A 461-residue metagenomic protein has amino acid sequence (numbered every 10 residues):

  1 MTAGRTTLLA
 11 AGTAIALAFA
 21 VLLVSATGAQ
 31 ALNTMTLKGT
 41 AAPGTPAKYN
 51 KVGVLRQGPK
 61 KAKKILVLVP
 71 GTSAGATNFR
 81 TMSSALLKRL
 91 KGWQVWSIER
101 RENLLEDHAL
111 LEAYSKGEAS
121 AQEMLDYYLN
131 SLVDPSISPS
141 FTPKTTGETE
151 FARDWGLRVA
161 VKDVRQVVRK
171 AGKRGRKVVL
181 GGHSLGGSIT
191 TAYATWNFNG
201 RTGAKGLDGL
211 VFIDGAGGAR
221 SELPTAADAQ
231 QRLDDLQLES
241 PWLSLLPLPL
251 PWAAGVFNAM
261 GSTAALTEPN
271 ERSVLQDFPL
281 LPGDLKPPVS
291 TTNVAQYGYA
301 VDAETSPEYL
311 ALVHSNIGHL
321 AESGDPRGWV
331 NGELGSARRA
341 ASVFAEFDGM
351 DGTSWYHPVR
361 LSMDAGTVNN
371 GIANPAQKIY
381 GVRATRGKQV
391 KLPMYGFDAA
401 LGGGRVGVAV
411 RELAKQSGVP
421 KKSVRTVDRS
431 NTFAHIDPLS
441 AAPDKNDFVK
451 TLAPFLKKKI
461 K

Functional and structural regions predicted by a protein language model:
L32-P59: N-terminal cap/lid segment of alpha/beta-hydrolase-fold proteins
G58-Y127: Short, surface-exposed "cap/lid" segments of acyl-processing enzymes
T77, G402-V410: Conserved alpha/beta-hydrolase "acid-adjacent" motif
S115-G172: Alpha/beta-hydrolase active-site loop
G181-G186, T190: Gly/Ala-rich beta-loop-alpha elbow adjacent to hydrolase catalytic centers
G200-R220: A conserved short beta-strand
R220-F397, L401, R405: Alpha/beta-hydrolase
Y380-R383, G418-K461: Catalytic active-site module of serine/aspartate enzymes centered on a nucleophile-bearing elbow/loop
